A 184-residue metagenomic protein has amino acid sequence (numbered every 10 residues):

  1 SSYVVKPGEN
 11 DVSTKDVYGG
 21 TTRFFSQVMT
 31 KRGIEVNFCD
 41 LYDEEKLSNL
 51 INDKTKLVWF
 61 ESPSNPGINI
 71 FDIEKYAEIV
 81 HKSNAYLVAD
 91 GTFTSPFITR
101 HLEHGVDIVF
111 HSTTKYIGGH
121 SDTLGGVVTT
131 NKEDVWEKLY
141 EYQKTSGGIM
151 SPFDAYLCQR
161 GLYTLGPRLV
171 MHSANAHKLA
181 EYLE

Functional and structural regions predicted by a protein language model:
S1-E184: Conserved PLP-enzyme active-site core in the AAT-like
